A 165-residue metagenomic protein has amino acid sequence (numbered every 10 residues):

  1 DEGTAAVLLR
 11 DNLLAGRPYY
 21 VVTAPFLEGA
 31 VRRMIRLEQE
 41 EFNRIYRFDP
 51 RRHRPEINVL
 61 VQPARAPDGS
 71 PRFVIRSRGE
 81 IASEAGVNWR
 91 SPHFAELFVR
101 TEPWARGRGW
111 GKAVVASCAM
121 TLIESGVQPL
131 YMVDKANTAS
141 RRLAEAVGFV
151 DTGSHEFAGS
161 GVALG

Functional and structural regions predicted by a protein language model:
D1-N58: Acyl-donor-binding surface of acyltransferase catalytic domains
E2-R10, G107-I123, R141-A146: Conserved acetyl-CoA-binding loop-helix of GNAT-fold acetyltransferases
L27-I35, K112, K135-G153: Conserved active-site alpha-helix within GNAT-family acetyltransferase domains
Q39-D49, M132-D134, V150-G165: Conserved catalytic-core motifs of GNAT/GCN5-like acyltransferases
D68-S70, R76-F94, V99-E102: A conserved beta-strand-loop-helix scaffold within acyl/acetyltransferase catalytic domains
F94, E102-A113, K135-T138: Conserved glycine-rich acetyl-CoA-binding loop
L97-V99, P129-V133: Conserved hydrophobic beta-strand within the GNAT/NAT acetyltransferase core sheet that lines the active-site cleft
